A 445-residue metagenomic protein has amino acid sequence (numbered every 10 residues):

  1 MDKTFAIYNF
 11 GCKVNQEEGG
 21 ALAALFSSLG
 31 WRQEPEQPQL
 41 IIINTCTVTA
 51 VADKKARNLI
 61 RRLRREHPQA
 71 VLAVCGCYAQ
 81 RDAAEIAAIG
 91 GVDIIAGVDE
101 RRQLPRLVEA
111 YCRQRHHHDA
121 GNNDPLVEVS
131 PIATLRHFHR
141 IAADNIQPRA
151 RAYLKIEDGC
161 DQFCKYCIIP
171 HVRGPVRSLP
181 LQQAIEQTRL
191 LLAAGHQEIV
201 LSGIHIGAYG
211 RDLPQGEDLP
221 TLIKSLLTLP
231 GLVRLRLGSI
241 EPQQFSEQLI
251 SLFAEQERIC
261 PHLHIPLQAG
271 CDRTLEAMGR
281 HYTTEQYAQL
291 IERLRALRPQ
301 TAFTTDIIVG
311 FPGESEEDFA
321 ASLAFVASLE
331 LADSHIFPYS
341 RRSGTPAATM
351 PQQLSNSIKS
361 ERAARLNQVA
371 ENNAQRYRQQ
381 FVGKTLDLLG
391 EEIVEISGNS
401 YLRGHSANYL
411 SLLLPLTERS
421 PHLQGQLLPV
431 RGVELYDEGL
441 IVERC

Functional and structural regions predicted by a protein language model:
M1-Y209, K224, Q248, L263 (+6 more regions): Proteins enriched for Cys/Gly/acidic motifs involved in redox and nucleic-acid/cofactor modification
I42, C77, L104, L201 (+7 more regions): Residue-level signal for inorganic ion chemistry
A52-K54, P175-P180, G210-G216, A277-R280 (+3 more regions): Short, solvent-exposed loop/turn segments at secondary-structure boundaries
L72-A73, R81-D82, A193-E316: Conserved SAM/AdoMet-binding glycine-rich loop
G91, A254-P261, L329-A332: Glycine-enriched alpha-helix->loop->beta-strand junction motifs that scaffold or abut catalytic
Q147-A150, C160-D161, I259, A269 (+5 more regions): Short flexible coil/turn linkers enriched for glycine and charged/polar residues that connect secondary-structure
E314, V326-L331: Contiguous mid-protein beta-loop-alpha structural module that forms a pocket-lining wall or clamp of enzyme active
T349-C445: Terminal RNA-binding accessory module
